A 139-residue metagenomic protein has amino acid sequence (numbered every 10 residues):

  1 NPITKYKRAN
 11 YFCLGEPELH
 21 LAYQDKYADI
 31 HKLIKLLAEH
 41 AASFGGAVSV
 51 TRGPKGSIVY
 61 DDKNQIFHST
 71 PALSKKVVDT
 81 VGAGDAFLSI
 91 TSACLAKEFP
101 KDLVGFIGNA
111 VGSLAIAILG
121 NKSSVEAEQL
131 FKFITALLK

Functional and structural regions predicted by a protein language model:
N1-K5, Y23-K139: Conserved phosphate-binding/catalytic region of the ribokinase-like
R8-P17: Non-cysteine beta-strand/loop elements that form the S-adenosyl-L-methionine
H20: Nucleotide phosphate-binding site architecture
